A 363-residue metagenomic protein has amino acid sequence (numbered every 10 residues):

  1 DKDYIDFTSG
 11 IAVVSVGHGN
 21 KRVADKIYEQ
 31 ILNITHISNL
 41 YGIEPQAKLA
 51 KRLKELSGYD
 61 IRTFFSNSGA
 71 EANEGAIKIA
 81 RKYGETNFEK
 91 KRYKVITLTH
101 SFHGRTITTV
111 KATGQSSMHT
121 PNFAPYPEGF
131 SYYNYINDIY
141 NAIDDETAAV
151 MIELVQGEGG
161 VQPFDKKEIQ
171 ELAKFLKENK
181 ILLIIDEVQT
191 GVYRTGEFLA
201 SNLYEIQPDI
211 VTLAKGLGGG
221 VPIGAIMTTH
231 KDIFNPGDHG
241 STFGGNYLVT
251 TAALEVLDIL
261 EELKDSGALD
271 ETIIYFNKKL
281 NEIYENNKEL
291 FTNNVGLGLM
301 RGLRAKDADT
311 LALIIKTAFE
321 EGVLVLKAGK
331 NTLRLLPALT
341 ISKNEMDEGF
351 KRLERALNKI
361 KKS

Functional and structural regions predicted by a protein language model:
K2-S363: Conserved N-terminal phosphate-binding loop of PLP-dependent enzymes in the Aspartate aminotransferase
